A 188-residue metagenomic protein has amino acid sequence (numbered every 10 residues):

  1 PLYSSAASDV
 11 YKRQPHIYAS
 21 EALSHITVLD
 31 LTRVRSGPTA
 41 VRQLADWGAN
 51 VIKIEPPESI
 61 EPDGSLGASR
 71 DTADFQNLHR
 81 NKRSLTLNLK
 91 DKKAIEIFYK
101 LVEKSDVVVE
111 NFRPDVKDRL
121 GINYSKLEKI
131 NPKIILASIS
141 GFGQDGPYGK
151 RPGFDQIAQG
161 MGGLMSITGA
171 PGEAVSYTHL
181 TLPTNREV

Functional and structural regions predicted by a protein language model:
P1-Y11, H179-V188: Single conserved hydrophobic/aromatic residue that forms the stacking wall/gate of nucleotide- or nucleobase-binding
S8, K12-L180: N-terminal helix-loop segment corresponding to the beta1-alpha1 unit of nucleotide/adenylate-binding folds
